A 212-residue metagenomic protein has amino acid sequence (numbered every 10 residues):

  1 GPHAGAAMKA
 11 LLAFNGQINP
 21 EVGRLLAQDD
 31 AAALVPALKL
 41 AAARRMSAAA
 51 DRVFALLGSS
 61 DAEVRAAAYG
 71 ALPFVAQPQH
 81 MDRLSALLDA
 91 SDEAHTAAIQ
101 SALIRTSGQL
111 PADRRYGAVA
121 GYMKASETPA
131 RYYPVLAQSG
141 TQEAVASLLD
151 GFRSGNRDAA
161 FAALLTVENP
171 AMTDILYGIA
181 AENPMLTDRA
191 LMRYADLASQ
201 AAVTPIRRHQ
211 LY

Functional and structural regions predicted by a protein language model:
P2-G16, P20-R24, A32-G58, E63-Q77 (+9 more regions): Structural detector for internal amphipathic alpha-helices that build alpha-solenoid repeat scaffolds
D29: Flexible gly/pro/ser-rich segments immediately N-terminal to CXXCH heme-c attachment motifs in exported/periplasmic
H80, L84-L87, R115-V119: HEAT/HEAT-like alpha-solenoid repeats
